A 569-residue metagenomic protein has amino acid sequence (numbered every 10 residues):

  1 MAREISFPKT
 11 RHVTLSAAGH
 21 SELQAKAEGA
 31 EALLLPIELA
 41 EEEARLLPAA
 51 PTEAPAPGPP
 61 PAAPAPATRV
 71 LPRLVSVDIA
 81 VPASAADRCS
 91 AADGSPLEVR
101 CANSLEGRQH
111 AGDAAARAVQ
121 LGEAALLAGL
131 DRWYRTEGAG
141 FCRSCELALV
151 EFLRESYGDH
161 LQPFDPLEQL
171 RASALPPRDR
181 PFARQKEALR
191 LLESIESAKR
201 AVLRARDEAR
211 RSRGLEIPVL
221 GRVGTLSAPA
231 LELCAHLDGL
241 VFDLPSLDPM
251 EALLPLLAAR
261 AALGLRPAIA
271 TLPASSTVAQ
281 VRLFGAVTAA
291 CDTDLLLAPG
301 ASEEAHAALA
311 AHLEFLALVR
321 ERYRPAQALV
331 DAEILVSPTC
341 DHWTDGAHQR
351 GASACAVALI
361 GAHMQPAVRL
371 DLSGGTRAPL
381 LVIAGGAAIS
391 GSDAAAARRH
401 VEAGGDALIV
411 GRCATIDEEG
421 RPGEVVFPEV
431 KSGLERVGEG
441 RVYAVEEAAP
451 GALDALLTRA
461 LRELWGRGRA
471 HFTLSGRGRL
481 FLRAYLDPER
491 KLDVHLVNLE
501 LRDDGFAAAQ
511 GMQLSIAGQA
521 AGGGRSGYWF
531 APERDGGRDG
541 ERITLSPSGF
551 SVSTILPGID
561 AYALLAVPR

Functional and structural regions predicted by a protein language model:
M1-A65, L71, Q109-D113, Q120-L121 (+5 more regions): Mature N-terminal, pre-catalytic/accessory segment of carbohydrate-active enzymes
A2, P57, L167, A174 (+2 more regions): Carbohydrate-binding surfaces of carbohydrate-active enzymes
H20-A54, P72-P96, N103, G138 (+2 more regions): Aromatic-lined carbohydrate-binding/catalytic grooves of carbohydrate-active enzymes
A30, G122-A125, L237, T293: A structural motif
L34-P36, L127, V241, L297: Conserved beta-strand positions in the central sheet of alpha/beta enzyme cores
P72-G122, L130, Y134, G138 (+4 more regions): Active-site-adjacent "subsite" loops/lids of carbohydrate-active enzymes
G94, V150-R154, G158, G239-L247: Acidic, His- and aromatic-enriched active-site or binding-groove loops in soluble protein domains that engage sugars
A128-W133, G138, V223-T225, S337: Short, well-ordered beta-to-alpha junction loops that form the rim of enzyme active sites and present histidine/acidic
